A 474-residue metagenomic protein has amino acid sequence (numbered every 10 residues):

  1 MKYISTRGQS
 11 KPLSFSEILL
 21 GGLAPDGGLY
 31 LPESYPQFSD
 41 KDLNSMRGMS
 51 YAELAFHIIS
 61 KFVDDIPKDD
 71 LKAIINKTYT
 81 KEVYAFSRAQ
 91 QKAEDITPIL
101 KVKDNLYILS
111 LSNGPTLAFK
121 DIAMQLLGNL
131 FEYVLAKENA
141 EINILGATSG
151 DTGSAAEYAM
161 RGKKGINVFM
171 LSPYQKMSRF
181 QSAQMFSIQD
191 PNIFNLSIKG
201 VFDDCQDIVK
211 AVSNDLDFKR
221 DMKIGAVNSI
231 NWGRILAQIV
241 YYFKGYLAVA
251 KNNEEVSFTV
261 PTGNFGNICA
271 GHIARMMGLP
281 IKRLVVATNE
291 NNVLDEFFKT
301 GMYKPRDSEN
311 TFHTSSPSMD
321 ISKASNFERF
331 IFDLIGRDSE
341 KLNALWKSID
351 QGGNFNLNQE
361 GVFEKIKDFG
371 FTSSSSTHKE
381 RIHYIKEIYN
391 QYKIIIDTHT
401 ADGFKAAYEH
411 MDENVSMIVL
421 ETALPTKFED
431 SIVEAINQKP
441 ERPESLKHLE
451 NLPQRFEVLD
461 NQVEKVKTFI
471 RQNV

Functional and structural regions predicted by a protein language model:
M1-V474: PLP-dependent amino-acid enzyme catalytic core
